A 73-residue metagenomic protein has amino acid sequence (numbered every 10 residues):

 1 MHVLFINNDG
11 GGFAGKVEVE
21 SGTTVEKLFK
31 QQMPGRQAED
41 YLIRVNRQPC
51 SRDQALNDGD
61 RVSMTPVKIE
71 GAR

Functional and structural regions predicted by a protein language model:
M1-R73: Ubiquitin-like/PB1-type beta-grasp interaction modules and other compact soluble beta-rich domains
